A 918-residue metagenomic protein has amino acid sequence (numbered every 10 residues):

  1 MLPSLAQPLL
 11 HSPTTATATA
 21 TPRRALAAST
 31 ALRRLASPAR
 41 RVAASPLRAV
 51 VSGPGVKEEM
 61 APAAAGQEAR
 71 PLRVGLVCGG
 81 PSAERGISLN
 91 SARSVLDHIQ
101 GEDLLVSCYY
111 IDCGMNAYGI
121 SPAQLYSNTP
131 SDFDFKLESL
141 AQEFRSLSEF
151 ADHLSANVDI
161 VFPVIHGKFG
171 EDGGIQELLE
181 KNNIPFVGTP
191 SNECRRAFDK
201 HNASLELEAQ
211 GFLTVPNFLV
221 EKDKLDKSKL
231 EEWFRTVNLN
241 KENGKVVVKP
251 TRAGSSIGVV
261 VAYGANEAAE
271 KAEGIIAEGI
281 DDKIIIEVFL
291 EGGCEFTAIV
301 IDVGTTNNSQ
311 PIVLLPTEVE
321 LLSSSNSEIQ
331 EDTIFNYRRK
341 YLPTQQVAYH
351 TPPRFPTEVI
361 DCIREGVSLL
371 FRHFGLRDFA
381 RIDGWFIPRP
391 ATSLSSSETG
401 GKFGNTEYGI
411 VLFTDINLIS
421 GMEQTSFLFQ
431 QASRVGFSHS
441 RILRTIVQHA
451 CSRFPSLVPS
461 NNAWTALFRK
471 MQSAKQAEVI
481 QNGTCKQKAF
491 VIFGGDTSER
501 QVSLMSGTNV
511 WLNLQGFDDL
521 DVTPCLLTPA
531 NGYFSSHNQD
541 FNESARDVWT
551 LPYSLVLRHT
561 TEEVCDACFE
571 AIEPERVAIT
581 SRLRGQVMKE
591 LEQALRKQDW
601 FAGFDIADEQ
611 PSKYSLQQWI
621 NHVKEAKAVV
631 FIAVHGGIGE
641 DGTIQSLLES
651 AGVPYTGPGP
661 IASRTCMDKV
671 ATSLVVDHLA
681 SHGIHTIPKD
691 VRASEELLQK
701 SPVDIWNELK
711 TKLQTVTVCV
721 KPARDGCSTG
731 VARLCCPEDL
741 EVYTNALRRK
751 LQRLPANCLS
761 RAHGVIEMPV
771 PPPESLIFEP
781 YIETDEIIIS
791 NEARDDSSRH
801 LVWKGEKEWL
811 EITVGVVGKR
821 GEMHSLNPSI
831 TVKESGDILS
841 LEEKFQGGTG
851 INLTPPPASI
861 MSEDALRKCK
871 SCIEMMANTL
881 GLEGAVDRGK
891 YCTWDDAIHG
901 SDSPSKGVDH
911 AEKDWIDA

Functional and structural regions predicted by a protein language model:
M1-N192, R196-F198, N202, E206 (+4 more regions): ATP-binding N-terminal substructure of ATP-dependent carboxylate-amine bond-forming enzymes
P3, V51-E59, L394-Q487, I860-R867 (+1 more regions): C-terminal active-site "lid" helix and adjoining low-complexity regulatory extension at the edge of ATP-using catalytic
P54-C78, S82, L89-R93, D97 (+12 more regions): Active-site nucleotide/adenylate-binding loops and adjacent lid/helix of ATP-dependent enzymes
D112-G114, D302-S309, I387-A391, E407 (+3 more regions): Short acidic-glycine loop/turn motifs at beta-strand connectors
Q142-E149, R389-Y408, A567-W619, R753-V770 (+1 more regions): Intrinsically disordered, low-complexity domain-flanking/linker segments in eukaryotic proteins, enriched
V246, F296-I299, I312-L315, T333 (+5 more regions): Protein kinase-like catalytic core scaffold
G274-K283, R338-E407, H763-E811, V816 (+1 more regions): A long amphipathic alpha-helix within ATP-dependent nucleotide-binding catalytic cores
T306-Q346, E741-P755, E822-N852: Mobile, glycine-enriched helix-loop/loop "lid" segments at the mouths of ligand-binding/catalytic clefts that gate
